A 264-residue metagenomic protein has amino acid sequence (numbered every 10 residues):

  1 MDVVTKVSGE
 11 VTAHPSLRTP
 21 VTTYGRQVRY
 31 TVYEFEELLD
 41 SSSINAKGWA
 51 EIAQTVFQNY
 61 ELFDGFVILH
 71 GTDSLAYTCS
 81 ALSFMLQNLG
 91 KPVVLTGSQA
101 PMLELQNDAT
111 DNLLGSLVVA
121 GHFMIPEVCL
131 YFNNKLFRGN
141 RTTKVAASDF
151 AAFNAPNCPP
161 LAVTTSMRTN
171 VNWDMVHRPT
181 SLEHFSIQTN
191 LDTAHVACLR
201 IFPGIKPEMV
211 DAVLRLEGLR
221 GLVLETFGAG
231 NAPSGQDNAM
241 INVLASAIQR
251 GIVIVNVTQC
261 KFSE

Functional and structural regions predicted by a protein language model:
M1-Q58, F262: ATP/NTP phosphate-donor binding region
M1-Y24, R138-Q236: Accessory alpha-helical/coil subdomains and C-terminal extensions that flank or cap enzyme catalytic cores
Q27-V28, E61-G65, N88-P92, F123-E127 (+5 more regions): Short coil/turn connectors at secondary-structure junctions
Y60-L75, E217-N231: Short acidic, glycine-rich surface-loop motifs adjacent to enzyme active sites
I68-H70, V94-G97, C129-N133, R200 (+2 more regions): Short beta-strand segments
I68-K91, S234-V243: Short Gly/Thr/Asp-enriched flexible loops that form oxyanion-binding sites at enzyme active sites
L95-R168: Internal gly/pro-rich beta-alpha loop/helix module that stabilizes soluble enzyme cofactors or their anionic handles
L224-E264: C-terminal non-catalytic interaction/assembly regions of soluble proteins
